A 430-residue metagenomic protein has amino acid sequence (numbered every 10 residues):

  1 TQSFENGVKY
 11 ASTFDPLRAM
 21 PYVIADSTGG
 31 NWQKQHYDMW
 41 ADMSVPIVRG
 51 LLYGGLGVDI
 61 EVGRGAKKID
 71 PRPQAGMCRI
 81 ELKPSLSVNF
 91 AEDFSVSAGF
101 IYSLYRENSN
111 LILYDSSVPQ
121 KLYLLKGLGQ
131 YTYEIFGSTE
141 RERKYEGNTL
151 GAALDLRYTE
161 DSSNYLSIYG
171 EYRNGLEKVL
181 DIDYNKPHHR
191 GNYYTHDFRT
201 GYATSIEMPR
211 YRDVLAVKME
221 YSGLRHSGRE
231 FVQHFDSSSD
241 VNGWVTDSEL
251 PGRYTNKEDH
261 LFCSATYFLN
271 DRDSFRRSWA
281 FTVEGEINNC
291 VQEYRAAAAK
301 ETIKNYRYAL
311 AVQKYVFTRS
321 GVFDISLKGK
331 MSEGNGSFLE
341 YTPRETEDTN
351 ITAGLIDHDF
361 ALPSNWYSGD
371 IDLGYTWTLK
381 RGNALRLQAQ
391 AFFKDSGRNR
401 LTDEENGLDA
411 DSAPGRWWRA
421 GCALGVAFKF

Functional and structural regions predicted by a protein language model:
T1-Q2, L56-V62, A98-L104, I168-N174 (+6 more regions): Transmembrane beta-barrel strands of outer-membrane/channel proteins
E5-T13, G65-P73, S109-D115, K178-P187 (+4 more regions): Outer-membrane beta-barrel translocator domains and adjoining extracellular loop/strand segments of Gram-negative
K9-V23, Y102-E146, L176-G191, Q233-V245: Short, flexible helix-coil linker/hinge segments at the edges of structured domains or between repeats
I24-G29, A66-R72, G137-E142, L180-N192 (+4 more regions): Extracellular loop and loop/strand-boundary signature of outer-membrane beta-barrel proteins
Q33-M39, Q74-I80, E146-A152, N192-T200 (+6 more regions): Residues that define the transmembrane beta-barrel architecture of outer-membrane proteins
I47-R49, V88-E92, Y158-S162, T204-Y211 (+4 more regions): Outer-membrane beta-barrel strand-turn architecture
E92, R416-F430: Outer-membrane beta-barrel "beta-signal"
F136-G285: Long, internal scaffold/assembly segments composed of regular secondary structure
